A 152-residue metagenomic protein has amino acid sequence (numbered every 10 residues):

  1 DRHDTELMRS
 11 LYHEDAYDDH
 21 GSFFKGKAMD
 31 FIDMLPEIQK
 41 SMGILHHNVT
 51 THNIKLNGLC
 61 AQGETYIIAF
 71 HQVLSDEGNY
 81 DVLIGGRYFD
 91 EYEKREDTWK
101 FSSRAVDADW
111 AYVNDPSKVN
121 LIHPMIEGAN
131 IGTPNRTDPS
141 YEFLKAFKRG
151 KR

Functional and structural regions predicted by a protein language model:
D1-R2: Alpha-helix C-terminal capping/termination sites
T5-H71: A solvent-exposed, acidic/Ser-Thr-rich amphipathic alpha-helical stretch
Y12, D18, A111-V113, S117-V119: Outer-membrane beta-barrel domain signature
Q39-S41, D76-N79: Short, P/G- and charge-enriched loop/turn segments at secondary-structure junctions
Q62-E64, G85-S117: Short beta-strand edge/turn micro-motifs at domain boundaries
A69-V73, Y92-K94: Beta-strand elements of well-folded, non-transmembrane domains
D81-L83: Outer-membrane beta-barrel transmembrane domain signature
N114-R152: Acidic/histidine-enriched, glycine/proline-rich intrinsically disordered or flexible terminal extensions
